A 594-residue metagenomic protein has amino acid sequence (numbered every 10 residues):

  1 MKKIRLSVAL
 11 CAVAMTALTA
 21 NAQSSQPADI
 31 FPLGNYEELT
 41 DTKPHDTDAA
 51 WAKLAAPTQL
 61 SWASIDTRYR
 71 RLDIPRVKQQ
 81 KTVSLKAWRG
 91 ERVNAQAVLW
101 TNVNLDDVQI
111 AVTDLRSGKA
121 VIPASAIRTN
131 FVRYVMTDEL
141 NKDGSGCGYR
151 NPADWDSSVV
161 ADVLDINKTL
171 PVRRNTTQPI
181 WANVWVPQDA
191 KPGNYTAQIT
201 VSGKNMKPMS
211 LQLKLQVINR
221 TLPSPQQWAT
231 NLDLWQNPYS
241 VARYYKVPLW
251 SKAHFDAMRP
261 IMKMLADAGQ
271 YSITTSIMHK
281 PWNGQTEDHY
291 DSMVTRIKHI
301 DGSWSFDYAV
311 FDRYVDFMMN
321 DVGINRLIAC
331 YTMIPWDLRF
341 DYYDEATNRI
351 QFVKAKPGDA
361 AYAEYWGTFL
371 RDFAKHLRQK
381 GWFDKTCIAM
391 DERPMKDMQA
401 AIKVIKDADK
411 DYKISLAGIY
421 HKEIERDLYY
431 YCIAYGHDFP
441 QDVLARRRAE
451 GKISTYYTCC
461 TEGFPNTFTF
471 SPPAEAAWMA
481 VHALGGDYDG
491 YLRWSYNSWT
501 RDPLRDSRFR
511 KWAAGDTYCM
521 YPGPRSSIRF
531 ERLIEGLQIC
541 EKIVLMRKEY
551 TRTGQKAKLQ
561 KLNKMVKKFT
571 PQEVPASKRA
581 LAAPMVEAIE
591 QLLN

Functional and structural regions predicted by a protein language model:
M1-V8: Bacterial N-terminal signal peptides that target proteins for export
A9-A17: Bacterial N-terminal signal peptides
N21-N283, F383, Q572, S577-N594: Mature N-terminal, pre-catalytic/accessory segment of carbohydrate-active enzymes
R89, K191, D256-A257, A309-V310 (+3 more regions): Short, glycine/acidic-rich beta->alpha junctions
W155-D156, W185, T196-G203, M209-A408 (+2 more regions): Aromatic-lined carbohydrate-binding surfaces of glycoside hydrolases
R339-Y342, I350, K354-Y420, Y488 (+1 more regions): Catalytic domains of carbohydrate-active enzymes that cleave complex glycans
Y412-D438: Aromatic- and acid-rich polysaccharide-binding/catalytic face of secreted or lumenal carbohydrate-active enzymes
Y430-W512: Catalytic-core region of carbohydrate-active enzymes that cleave or remodel glycosidic bonds
